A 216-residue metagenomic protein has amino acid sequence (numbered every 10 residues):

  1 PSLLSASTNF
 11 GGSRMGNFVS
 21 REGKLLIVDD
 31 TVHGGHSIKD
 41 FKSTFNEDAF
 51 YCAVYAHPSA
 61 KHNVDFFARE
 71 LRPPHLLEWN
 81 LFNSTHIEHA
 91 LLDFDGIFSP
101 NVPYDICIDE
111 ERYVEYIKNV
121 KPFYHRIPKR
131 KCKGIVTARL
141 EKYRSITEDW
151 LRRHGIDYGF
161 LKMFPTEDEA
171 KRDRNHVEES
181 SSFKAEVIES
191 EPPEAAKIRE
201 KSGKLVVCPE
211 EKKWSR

Functional and structural regions predicted by a protein language model:
P1-I117, P122-F123, D149, R153: PRPP-associated nucleotide enzymes
S5, A53, T137, K162-P165: Residue-level recognition of beta-strand->loop/alpha-helix junctions
L25, D48-F50, K133-G134, Y158 (+1 more regions): Hydrophobic anchor at the start of a short beta-strand that flanks the dinucleotide cofactor-binding loop
I27, Y51-A53, I135-T137, V187 (+1 more regions): Structural beta-sheet core signal
V28-T31, D93-D95, L140, E189-P192 (+1 more regions): Structural motif
T44, D48, K129-R130, H154-D157 (+1 more regions): Alpha-helix C-cap/termination motif
T85, K142-R216: C-terminal cap/substrate-recognition subdomain and adjoining C-terminal extension of metal-dependent phosphatase-like
V120, Y124-E148, K162: Substrate-recognition element of Asp-dependent hydrolases with the DxDx(T/V) motif
